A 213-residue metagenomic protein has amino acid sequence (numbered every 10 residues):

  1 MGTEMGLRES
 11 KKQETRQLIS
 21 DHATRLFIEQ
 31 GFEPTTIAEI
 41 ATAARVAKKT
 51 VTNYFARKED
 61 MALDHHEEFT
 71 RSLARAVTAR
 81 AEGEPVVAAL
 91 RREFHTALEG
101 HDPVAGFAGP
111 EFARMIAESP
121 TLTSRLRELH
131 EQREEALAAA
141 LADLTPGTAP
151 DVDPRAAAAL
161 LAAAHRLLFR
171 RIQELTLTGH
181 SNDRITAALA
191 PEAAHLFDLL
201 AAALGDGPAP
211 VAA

Functional and structural regions predicted by a protein language model:
M1-V46, L63-D64, E68, S72: Basic, helix-initiating cap at the start of DNA-binding domains
G2, A139, R170, E174-A213: C-terminal peripheral helix-coil segments that are non-catalytic and often amphipathic
T15, F69, F94, L129-R133 (+2 more regions): Hydrophobic/aromatic residues within well-ordered alpha-helical segments
T42, A56-R57: Residue-level detection of the helix-turn-helix DNA-binding "recognition helix"
A47-F55: Short hydrophobic/aromatic patch on the recognition helix
E59-M61: A secondary-structure capping/hinge motif
R71-F112: Hydrophobic alpha-helical connector segments
P120-P146, R155-A159: Amphipathic alpha-helical packing segments from all-alpha helical-bundle domains
